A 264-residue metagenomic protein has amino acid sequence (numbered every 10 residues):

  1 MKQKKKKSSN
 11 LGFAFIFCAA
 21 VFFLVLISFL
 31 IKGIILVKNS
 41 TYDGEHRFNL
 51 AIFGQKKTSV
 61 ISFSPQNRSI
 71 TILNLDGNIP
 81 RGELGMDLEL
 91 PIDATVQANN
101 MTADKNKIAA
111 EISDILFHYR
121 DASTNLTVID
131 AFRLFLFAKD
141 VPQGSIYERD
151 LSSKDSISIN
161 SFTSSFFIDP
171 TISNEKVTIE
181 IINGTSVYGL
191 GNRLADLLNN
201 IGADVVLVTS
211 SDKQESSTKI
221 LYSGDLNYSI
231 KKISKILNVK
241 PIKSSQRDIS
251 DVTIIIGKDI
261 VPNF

Functional and structural regions predicted by a protein language model:
M1-F264: Non-catalytic, solvent-exposed segments at the cell envelope interface
